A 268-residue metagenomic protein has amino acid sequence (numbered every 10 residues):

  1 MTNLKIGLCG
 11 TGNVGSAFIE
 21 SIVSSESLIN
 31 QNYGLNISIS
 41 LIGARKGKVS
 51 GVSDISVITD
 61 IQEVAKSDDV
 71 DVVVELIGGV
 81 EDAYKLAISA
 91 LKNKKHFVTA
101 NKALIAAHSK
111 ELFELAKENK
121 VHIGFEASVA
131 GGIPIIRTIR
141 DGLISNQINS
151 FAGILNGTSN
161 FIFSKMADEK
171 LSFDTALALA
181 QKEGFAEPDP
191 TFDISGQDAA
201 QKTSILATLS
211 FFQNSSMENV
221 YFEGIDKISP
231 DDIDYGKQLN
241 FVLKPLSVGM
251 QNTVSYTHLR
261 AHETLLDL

Functional and structural regions predicted by a protein language model:
M1-N93: N-terminal glycine-/serine-/threonine-rich beta1-alpha1-beta2 phosphate-ribose binding loop of Rossmann-like
R45-G47, K102-L104, K110, S128-A130: Short, ordered loop/turn segments at secondary-structure junctions
L86, L112, A176, D232 (+1 more regions): Aromatic/hydrophobic pocket-lining residues that form π-stacking "cages" and hydrophobic walls in ligand
F97-V98: A short hydrophobic/small-residue beta-strand
K102-I123: Rossmann-fold NAD(P)-binding glycine/threonine-rich loop
S109, H122-Y235: Core active-site phosphate/anionic-ligand binding loop and the adjoining beta-turn-alpha structural block in enzyme
T257-T264: Conserved small/polar residues in nucleotide/adenosyl-binding loops
